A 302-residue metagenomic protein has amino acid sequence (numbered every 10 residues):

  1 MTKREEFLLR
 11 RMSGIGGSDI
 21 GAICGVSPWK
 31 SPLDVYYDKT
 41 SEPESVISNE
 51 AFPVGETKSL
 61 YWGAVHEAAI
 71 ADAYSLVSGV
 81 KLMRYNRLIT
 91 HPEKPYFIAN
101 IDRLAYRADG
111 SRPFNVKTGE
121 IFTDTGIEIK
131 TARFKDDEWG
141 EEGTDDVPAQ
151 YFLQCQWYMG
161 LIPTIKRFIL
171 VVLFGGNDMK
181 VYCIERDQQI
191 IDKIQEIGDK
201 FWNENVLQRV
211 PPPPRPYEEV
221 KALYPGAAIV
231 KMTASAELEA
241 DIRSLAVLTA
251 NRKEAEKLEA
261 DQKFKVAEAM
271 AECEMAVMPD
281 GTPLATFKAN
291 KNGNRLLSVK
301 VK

Functional and structural regions predicted by a protein language model:
M1-V65, A69, K265-K302: Charged, glycine-rich intrinsically disordered N-terminal tails and low-complexity linkers that flank
D34-D38, Q156-G160, I242-T249: Short, hydrophobic/amphipathic alpha-helical patches that form generic packing surfaces within helical domains
F52-T57, G140, I242-A246: Glycine- and acidic
L60, L76-I101, A105-V206: Nucleic-acid nuclease catalytic cores
W62-I70, I190, E254, L258: Short amphipathic alpha-helical segments
R186-A227, V277-K302: Short, positively charged
E204-D280: Contiguous, amphipathic alpha-helical segments that mediate oligomerization or scaffolding in large protein assemblies
